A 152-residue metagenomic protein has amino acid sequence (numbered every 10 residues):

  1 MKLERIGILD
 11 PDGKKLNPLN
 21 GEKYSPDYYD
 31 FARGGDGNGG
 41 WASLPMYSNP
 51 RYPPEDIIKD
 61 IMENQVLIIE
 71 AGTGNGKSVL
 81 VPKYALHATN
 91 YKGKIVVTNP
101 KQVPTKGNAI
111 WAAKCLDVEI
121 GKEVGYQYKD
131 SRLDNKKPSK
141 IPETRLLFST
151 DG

Functional and structural regions predicted by a protein language model:
M1-Q65, P82: Intrinsically disordered, low-complexity N-terminal segments enriched in charged residues and glycine with frequent
D60, Q65-G152: Conserved P-loop/Walker A NTP-binding site and adjacent catalytic elements of P-loop NTPases
